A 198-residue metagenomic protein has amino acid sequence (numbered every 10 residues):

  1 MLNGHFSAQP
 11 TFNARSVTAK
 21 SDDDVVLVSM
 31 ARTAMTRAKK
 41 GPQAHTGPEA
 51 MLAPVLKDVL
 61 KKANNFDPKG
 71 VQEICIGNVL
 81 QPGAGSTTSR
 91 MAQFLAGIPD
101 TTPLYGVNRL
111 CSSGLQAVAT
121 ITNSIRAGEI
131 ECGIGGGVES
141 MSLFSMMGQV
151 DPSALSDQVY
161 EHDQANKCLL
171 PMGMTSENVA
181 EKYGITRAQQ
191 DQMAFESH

Functional and structural regions predicted by a protein language model:
L2-V25, R37-P68, G85-T87, Q93-H198: Acyl-thioester C-C bond-transforming condensing/cleaving domain
M30-M35: Short polar catalytic/cofactor-binding loops
K69-G77: Short glycine-rich phosphate-binding loop at a beta-alpha junction
N78-A84: Glycine-rich phosphate-binding loops at beta-strand->alpha-helix junctions
